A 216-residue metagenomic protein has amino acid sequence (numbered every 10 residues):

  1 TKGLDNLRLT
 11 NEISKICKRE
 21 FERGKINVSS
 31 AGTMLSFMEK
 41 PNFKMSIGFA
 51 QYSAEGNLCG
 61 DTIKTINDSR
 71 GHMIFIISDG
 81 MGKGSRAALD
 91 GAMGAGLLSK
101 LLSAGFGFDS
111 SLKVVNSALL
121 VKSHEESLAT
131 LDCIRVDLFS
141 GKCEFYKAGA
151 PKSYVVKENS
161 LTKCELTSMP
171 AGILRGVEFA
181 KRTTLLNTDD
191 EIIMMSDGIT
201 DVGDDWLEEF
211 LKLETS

Functional and structural regions predicted by a protein language model:
T1: Conserved catalytic-loop aspartate of Hanks-type protein kinases
L7-T10, S14-A31, A88-E158: Catalytic core of PPM/PP2C metal-dependent serine/threonine phosphatase domains
I26-N27, F37-K40, S53-N57, K64-N67 (+5 more regions): Replace "in large, NTP-powered and nucleic-acid-processing enzymes" with "in large, NTP-powered factors and other
V28-G80, R86: N-terminal entry segment of metal-dependent catalytic domains or homologous docking segments
N57-R70, L131, K163-D205: Acidic loop->beta-strand submotif enriched in PP2C/PPM serine/threonine phosphatases
M73-I76, F145, I192-M195: Short hydrophobic-aromatic micro-motifs
G80-G82, A150-S153, S160-T162, T200-D201: Short, surface-exposed beta-strand-loop junctions and turns on beta-sheet-rich folds
G82-A104, L186, D190-S216: Active-site-proximal, acidic helix/loop segment immediately C-terminal to a metal-coordinating Asp/Glu
